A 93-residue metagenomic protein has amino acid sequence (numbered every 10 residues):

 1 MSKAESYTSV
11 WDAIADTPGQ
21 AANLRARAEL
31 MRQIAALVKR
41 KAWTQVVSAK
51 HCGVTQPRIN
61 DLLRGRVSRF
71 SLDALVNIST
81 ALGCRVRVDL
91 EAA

Functional and structural regions predicted by a protein language model:
M1-Q33: N-terminal flexible/basic segments that precede or flank functional cores
V38, A49, S79: The alpha-helix within a helix-turn-helix
A42-N60: Short alpha-helical DNA-recognition segment
L63: DNA major-groove recognition helix of helix-turn-helix
L72-V88: DNA major-groove recognition helix of helix-turn-helix/homeodomain DNA-binding modules
L90-A93: Short, charged recognition helix plus adjacent turn of helix-turn-helix-like nucleic-acid-binding domains
